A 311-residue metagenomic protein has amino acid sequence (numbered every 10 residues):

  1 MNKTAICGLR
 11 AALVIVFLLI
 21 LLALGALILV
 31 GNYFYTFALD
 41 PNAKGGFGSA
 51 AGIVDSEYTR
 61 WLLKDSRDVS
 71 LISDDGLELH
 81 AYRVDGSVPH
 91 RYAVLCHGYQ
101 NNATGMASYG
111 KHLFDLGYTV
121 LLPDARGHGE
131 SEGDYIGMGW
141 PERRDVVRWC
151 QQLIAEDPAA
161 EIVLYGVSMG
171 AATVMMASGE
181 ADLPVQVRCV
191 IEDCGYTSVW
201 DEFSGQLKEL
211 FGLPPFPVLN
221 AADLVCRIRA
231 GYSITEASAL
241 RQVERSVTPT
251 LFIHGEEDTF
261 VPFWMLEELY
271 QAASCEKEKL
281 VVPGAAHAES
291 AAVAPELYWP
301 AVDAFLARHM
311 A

Functional and structural regions predicted by a protein language model:
V16-I72: An N-terminal hydrophobic leader/cap segment in hydrolases
G105, I136-D157: Alpha/beta-hydrolase active-site loop
G110-E132: Conserved alpha/beta-hydrolase
M176-S233, R241: Hydrolase active-site cap/lid region
A239, T248, P262-Q271: Short alpha-helix in the alpha/beta-hydrolase fold that links the catalytic acid
R245-V247, F252-H254, D258: Short beta-strand/loop motif that positions the catalytic acidic residue of the alpha/beta-hydrolase fold
E256-V261, A288-E289: Acidic catalytic loop of the alpha/beta-hydrolase fold
A285-W299: Catalytic histidine-centered segment of alpha/beta-hydrolase-like enzymes
